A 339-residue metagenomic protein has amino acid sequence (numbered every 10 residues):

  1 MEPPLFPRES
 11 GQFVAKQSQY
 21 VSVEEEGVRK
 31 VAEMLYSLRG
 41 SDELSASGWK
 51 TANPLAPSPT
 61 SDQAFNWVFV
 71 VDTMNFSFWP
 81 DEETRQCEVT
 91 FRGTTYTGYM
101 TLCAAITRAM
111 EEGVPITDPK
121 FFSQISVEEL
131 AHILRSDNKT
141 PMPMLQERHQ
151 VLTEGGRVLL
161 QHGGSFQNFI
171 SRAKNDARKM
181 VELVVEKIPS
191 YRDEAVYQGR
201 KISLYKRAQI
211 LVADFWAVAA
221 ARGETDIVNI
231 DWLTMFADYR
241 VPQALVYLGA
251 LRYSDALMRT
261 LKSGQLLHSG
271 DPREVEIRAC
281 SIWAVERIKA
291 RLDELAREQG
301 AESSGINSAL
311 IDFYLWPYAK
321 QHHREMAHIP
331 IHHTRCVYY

Functional and structural regions predicted by a protein language model:
M1-K206, R252-R259, A319-Y339: Phosphate/adenylate-binding glycine loop and adjacent helical scaffold
L183-F236: Long, positively charged binding patches that form subdomain-scale interaction surfaces for polyanionic ligands
A213-Y339: Accessory, usually C-terminal, subdomains that scaffold auxiliary metal cofactors
